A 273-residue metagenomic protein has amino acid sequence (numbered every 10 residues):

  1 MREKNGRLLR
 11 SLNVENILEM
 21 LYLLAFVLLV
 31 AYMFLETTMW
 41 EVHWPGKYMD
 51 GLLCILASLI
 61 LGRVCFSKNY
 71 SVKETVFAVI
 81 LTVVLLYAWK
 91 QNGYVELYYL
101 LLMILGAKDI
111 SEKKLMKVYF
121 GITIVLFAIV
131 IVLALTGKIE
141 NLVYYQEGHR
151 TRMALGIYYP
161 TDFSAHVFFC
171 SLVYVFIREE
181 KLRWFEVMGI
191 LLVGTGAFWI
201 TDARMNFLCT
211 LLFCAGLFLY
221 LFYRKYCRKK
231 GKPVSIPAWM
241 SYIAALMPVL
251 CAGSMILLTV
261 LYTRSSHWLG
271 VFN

Functional and structural regions predicted by a protein language model:
M1-L8: Short, intrinsically disordered terminal tails adjacent to the first/last structured region
R10-M33, D50-S67, K73-T263: Hydrophobic transmembrane helix bundles of membrane-integrated enzymes that assemble and modify cell-envelope
T38-G46, W89-K90: Membrane-helix interface and helix-disruption motif detector
V260-N273: Membrane-interface loop/short-helix elements at transmembrane-helix boundaries of multipass membrane proteins
